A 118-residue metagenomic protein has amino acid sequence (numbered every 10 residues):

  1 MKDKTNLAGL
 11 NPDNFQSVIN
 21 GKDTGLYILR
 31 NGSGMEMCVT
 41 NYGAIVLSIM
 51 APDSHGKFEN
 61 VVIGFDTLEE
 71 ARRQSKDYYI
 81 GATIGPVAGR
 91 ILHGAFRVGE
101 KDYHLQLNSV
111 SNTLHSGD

Functional and structural regions predicted by a protein language model:
K2-D118: Surface-exposed acidic/polar loop and edge beta-strand patches at domain peripheries
